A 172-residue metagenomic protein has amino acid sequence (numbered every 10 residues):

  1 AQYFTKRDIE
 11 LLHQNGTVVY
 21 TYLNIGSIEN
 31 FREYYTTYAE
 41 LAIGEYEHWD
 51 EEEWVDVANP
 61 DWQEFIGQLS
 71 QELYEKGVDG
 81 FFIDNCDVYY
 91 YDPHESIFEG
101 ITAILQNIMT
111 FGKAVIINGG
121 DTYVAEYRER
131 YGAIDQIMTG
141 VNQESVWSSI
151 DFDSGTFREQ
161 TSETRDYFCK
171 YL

Functional and structural regions predicted by a protein language model:
A1-L172: Glycan-processing catalytic domains of CAZymes
